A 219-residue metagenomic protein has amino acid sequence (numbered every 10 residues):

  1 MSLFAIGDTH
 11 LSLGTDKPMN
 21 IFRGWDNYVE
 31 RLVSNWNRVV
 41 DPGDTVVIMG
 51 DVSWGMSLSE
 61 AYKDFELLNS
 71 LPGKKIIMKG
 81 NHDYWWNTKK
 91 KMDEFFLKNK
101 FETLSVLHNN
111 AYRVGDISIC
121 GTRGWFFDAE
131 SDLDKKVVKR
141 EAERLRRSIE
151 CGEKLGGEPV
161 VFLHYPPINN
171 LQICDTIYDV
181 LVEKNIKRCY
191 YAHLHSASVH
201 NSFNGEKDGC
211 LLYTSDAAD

Functional and structural regions predicted by a protein language model:
S2, T15-V114, I173-I186, G209-L211: Core catalytic region of metal-dependent phosphoesterases/phosphodiesterases, especially metallo-beta-lactamase-like
S2-D8: Short, hydrophobic/glycine-enriched beta-strand segments
D8, G50-D51, G80-N81, H164 (+1 more regions): Active-site glycine-centered loops adjacent to acidic/histidine catalytic or metal-binding residues that shape
T9-D16, V39, D83, N87-T176 (+1 more regions): Conserved catalytic scaffold of divalent metal-dependent phosphoesterases
G55-M56, I168-L171, S198: Short, solvent-exposed loop/turn segments at secondary-structure junctions
R188-H200: Short, flexible loop segments at boundaries between secondary-structure elements
S202-L212: Short acidic, glycine/proline-enriched helix-loop-strand junctions
Y213-D219: Conserved small/polar residues in nucleotide/adenosyl-binding loops
